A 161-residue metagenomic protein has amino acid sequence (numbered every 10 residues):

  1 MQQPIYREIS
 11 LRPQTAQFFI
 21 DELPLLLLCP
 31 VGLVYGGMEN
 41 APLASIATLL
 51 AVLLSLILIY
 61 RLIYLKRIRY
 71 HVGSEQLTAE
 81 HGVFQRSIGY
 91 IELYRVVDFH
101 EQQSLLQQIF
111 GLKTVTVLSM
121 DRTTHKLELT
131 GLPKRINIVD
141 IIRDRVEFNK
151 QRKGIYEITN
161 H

Functional and structural regions predicted by a protein language model:
M1-H161: N-terminal basic, Ser/Thr-rich segments that initiate or prime the first beta/alpha elements at protein or domain
